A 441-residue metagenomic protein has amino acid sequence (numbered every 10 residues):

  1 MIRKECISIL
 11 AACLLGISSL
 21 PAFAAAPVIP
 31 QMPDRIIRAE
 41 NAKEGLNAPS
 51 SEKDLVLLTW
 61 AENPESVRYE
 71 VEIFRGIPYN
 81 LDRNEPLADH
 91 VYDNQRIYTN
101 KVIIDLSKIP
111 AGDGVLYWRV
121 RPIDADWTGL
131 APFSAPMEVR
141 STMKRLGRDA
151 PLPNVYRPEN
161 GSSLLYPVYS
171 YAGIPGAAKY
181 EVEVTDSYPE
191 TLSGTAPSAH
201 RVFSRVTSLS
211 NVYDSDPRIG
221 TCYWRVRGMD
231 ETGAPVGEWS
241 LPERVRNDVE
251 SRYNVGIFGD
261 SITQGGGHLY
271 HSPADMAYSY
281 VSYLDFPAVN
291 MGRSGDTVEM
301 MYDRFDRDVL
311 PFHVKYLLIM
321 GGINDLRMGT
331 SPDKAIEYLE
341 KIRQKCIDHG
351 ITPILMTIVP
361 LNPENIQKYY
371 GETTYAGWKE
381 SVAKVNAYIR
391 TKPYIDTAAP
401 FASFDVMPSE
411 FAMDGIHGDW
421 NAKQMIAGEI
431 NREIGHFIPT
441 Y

Functional and structural regions predicted by a protein language model:
L55-E65, L165-G176: Conserved aromatic anchor
E72-G112, V184-P217: Recognizes extended acidic, P/S/T-rich segments that occur within or adjacent to Ig-like beta-sandwich modules
A125-R145, E231-N247: Extracellular fibronectin type III
E231-S294, R304-H313: Serine-esterase "nucleophile elbow" of acetyl-processing enzymes
Y270-H271, E299-Y338, V359-P363: Oxyanion-hole/transition-state-stabilizing segment in secreted/luminal serine hydrolases and related acyltransferases
M320-N324, Q344-K379: Active-site segments of SGNH/GDSL-like serine hydrolases that catalyze O-acetyl group transfer/hydrolysis on lipids
N362-Y441: Catalytic His-Asp segment of secreted/periplasmic serine-dependent ester chemistry enzymes
